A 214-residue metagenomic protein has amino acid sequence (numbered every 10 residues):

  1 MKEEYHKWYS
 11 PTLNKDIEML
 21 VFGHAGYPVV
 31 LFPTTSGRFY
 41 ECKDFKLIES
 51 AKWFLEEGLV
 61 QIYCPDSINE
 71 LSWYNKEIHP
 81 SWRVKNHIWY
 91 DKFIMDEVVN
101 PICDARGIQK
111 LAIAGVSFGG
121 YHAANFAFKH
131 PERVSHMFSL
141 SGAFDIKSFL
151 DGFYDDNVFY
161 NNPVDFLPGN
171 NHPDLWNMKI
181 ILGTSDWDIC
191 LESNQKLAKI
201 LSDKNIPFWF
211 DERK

Functional and structural regions predicted by a protein language model:
M1-K214: Non-catalytic cap/lid and distal C-terminal segments of serine-dependent acyl enzymes
